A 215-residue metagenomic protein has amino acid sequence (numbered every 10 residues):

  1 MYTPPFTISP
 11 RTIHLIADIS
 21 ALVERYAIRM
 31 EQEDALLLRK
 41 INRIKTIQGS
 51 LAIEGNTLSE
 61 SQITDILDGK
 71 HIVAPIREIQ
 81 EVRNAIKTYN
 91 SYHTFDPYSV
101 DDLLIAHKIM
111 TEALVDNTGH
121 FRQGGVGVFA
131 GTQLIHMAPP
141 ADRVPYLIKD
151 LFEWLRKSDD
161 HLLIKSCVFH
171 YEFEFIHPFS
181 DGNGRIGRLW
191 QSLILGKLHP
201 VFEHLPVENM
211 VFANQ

Functional and structural regions predicted by a protein language model:
M1-Q215: FIC/Doc superfamily catalytic core
